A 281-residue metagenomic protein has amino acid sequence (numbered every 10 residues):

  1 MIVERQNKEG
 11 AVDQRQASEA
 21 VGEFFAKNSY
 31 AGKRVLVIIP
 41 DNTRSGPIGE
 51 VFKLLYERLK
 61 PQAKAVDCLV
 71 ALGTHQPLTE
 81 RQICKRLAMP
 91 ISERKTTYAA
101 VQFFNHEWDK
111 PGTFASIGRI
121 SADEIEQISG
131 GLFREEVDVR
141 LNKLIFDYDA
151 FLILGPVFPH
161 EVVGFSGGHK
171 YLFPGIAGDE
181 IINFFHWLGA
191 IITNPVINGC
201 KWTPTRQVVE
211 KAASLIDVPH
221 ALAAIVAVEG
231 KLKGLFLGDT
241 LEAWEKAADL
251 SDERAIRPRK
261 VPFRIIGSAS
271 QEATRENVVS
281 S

Functional and structural regions predicted by a protein language model:
M1-E19: N-terminal amphipathic/basic leader segments beginning at the initiator methionine
N7, A11, D41, S45 (+3 more regions): Hydrophobic alpha-helical scaffolding
Q14, A20-T43, E50: N-terminal ordered "arm"
Q14-R15, E19, G32, L54-K64 (+3 more regions): Hydrophobic alpha/beta core scaffold segments
R34-S45, D67-G73, I153-G155, I266-S270: Short glycine-rich or small-residue beta-strand-to-loop segments that form or flank ligand, phosphate, metal/Fe-S
G46-V51, L78-Q82, V163-G164, E276-S280: A short acidic (Asp/Glu
G49-R94, Y98: Membrane helical hairpin/interfacial module
K95-T96, V101-P262: Conserved, well-structured core segments that form the ligand-binding/active-site neighborhood of functional domains
